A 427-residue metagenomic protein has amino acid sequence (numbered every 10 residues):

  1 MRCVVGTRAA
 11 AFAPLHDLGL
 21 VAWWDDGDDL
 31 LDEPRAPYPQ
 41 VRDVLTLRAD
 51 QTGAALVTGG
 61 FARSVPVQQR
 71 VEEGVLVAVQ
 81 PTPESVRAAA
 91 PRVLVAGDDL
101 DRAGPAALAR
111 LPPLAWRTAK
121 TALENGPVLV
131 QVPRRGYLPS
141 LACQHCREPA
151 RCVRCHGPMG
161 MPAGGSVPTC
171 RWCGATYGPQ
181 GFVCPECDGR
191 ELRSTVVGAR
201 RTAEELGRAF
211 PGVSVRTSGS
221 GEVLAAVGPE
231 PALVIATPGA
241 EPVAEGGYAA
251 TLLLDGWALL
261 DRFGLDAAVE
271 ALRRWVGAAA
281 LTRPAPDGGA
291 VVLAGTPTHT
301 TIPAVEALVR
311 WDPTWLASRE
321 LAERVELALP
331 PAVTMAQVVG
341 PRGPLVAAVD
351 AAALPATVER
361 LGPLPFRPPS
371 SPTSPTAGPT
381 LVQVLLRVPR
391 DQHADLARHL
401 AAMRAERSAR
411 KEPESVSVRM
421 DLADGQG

Functional and structural regions predicted by a protein language model:
M1-C3, D17-L20, V44, D50-V57 (+3 more regions): Loop/turn-to-beta-strand initiation segments
M1-T7, T195, T217-S220, I235: Inter-Walker segment of RecA-like/P-loop motor cores
R8-L56, G247-R262: SF2 helicase catalytic motif II
G27-D29, P34-E73, Q80-S85, R134 (+3 more regions): Conserved helicase ATPase motor motifs in RecA-like P-loop NTPase domains
D28-P39, R102-A107, E191-T195, L259-V269: Flexible beta-alpha connector loops of hexameric P-loop NTPases
L47, G53-Q144, T334, P341-P344: Conserved interdomain linker/interface between the two RecA-like ATPase lobes of SF2 helicase motors
T82-A103, A150, H156, F210 (+2 more regions): Accessory helical-bundle/CTD segments and flexible terminal tails appended to RecA-like ATPase motors
R110-P113, T118-A209, T376: Cys/His-rich short segments
